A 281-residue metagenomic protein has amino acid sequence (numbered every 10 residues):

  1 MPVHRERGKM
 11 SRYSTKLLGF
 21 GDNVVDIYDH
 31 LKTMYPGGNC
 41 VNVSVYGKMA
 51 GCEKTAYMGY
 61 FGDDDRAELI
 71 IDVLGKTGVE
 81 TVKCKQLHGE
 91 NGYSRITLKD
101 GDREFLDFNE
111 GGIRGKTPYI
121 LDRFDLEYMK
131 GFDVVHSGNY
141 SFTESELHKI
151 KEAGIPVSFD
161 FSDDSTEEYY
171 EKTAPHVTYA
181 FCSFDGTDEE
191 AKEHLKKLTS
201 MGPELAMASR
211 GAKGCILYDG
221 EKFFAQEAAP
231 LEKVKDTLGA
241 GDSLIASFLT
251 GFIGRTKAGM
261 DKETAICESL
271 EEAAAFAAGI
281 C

Functional and structural regions predicted by a protein language model:
R7-T15, K192-C281: Conserved phosphate-binding/catalytic region of the ribokinase-like
S14, V25-M34, C52-D133: Conserved N-terminal subdomain of the carbohydrate kinase-like
K16-D22, S158: Short, hydrophobic/glycine-enriched beta-strand segments
D22-N23, S243: Active-site metal-binding loops of divalent metal-dependent hydrolases
G38-V41, E110-G112, F161-T166, F184-D188 (+1 more regions): Short, acidic/turn-prone active-site loops that include or flank metal/cofactor- and phosphate-binding residues
C40-M49: Histidine-anchored nucleotide/phosphate-binding helix
C52, E152-P156, M201-L205: A short helix->loop->beta-strand "cap" motif at the edges of active sites that frequently abuts
D133-K197, K213-G214: Conserved beta-alpha-beta core of the PfkB/ribokinase-like small-molecule kinase fold
